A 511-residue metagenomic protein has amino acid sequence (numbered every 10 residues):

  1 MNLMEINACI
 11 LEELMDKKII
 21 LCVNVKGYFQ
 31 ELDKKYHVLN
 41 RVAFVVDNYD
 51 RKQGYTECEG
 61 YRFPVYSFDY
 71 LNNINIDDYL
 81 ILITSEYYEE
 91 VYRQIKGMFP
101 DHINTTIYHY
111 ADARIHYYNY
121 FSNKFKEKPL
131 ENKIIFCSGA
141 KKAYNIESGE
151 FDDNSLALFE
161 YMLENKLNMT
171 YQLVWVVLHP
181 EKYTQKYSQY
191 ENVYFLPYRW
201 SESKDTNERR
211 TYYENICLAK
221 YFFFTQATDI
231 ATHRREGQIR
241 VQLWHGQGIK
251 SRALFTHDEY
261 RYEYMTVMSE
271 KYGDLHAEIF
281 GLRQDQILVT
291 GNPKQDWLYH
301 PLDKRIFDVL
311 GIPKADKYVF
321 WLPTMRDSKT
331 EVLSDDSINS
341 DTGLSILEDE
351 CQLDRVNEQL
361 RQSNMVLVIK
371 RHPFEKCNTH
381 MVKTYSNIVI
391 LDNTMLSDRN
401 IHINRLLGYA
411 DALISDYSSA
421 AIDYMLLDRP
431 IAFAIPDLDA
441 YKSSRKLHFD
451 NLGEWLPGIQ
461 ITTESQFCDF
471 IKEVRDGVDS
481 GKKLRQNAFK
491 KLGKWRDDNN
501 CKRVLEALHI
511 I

Functional and structural regions predicted by a protein language model:
M1-K124: Hydrophobic, well-ordered beta-alpha structural blocks that scaffold small-molecule cofactor pockets
K26-G27, K133-H300: Active-site and donor-binding regions of nucleotide-sugar-utilizing enzymes
S122-N123, E127-N154, K304-K376: Active-site donor-nucleotide binding/catalytic segment of nucleotide-sugar enzymes
Q172-V193, L322, R326, L353-L396: Catalytic donor nucleotide-activated moiety binding site of glycosyltransferases and closely related
P197-W200, K204-A219, P373-I422: Donor nucleotide-activated moiety binding/catalytic core segment of transferases that use nucleotide-activated donors
K220-Q247, D398-R445: A donor-sugar binding/catalytic signature common to diverse glycosyltransferases and related nucleotide-sugar
I249-A253, Y260-L344, P373, S480-N487: A nucleotide-sugar donor-handling region in carbohydrate enzymes
T384-S386, D392, Y417-L492: Catalytic binding pocket for nucleotide-activated donors in carbohydrate/polymer assembly enzymes
